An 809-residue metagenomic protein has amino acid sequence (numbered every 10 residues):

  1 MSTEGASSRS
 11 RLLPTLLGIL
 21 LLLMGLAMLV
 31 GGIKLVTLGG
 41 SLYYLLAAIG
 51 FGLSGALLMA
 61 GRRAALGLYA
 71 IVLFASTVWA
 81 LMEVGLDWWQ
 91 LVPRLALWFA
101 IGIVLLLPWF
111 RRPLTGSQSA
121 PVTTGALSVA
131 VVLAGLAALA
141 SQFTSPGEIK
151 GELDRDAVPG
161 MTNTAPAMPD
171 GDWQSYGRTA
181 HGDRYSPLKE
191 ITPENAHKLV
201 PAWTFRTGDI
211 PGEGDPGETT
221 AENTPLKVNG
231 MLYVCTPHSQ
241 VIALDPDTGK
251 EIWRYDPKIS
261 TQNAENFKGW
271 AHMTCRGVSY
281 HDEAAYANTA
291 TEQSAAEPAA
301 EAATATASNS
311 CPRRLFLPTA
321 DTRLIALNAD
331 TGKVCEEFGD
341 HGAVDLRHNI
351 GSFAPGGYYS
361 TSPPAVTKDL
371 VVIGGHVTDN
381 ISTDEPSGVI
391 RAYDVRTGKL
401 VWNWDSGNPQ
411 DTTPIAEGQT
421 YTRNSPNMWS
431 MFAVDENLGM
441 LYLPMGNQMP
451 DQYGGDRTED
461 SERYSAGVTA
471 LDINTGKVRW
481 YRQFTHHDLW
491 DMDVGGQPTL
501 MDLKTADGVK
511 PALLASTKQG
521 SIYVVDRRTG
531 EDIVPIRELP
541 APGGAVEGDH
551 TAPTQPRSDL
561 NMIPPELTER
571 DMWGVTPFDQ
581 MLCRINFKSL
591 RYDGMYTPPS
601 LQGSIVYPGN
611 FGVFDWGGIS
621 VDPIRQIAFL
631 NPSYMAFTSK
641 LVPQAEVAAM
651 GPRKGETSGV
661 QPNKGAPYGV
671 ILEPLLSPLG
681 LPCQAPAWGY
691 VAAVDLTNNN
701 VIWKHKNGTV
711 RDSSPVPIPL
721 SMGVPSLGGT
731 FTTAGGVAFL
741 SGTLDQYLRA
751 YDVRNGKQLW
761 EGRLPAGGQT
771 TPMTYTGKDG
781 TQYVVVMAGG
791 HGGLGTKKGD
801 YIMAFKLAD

Functional and structural regions predicted by a protein language model:
M1-E152: Topology signature of small-to-medium multi-pass alpha-helical membrane proteins
E83, D170-G212: Extracytoplasmic/periplasmic/luminal assembly and interaction segments in envelope/secretory/respiratory proteins
V131, G135-D170, T192-A196, P201 (+5 more regions): N-terminal amphipathic, basic-rich helices that act as targeting or association modules
A137-L188, A552-I563, L567-T576, E656: N-terminal pre-domain segments of enzymes
W173-Y176, E218-H238, G269-R323, G356-S382 (+11 more regions): Repeat-blade elements of multi-bladed beta-propeller folds
A180-S186, D209-D215, I242, D451-Q452 (+1 more regions): Short, solvent-exposed loop/turn elements at domain surfaces
H197-I210, V241-G269, Y280, A285-T291 (+13 more regions): Extracytoplasmic/lumenal domain signature
A433, Q555-F637, A645-E646, G659 (+3 more regions): Long, low-complexity segments enriched in small/aliphatic residues
